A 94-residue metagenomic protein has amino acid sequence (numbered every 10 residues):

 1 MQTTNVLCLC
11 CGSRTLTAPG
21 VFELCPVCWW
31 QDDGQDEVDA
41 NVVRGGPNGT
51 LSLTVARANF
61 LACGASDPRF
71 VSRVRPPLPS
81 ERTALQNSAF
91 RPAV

Functional and structural regions predicted by a protein language model:
N5-V6, F22: Residues immediately within or flanking Cys/His clusters that coordinate Zn2+ in small zinc-binding modules
C8-C11, C25-C28: Short cysteine-rich clusters marking metal-coordination/redox-active sites
S13, V21, W30: Gly/Ser/Thr-rich helix-start
T17-A18, D32-Q35: Short, non-ligating residues that shape and space the ligands of small metal-coordination modules and catalytic
T17-C25: Canonical RING-type zinc finger of E3 ubiquitin-protein ligases
V43-V94: Short, intrinsically disordered terminal segments enriched in charged and Pro/Gly residues
